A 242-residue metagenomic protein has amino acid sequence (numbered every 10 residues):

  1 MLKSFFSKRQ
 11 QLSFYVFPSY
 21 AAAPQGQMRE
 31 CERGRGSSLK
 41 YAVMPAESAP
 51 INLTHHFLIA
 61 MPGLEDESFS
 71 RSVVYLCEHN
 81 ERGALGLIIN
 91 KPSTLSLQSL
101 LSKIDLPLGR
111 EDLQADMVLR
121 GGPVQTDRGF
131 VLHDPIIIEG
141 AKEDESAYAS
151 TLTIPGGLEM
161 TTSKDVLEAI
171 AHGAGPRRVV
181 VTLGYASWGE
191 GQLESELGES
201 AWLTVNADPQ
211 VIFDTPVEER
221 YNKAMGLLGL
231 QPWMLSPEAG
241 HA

Functional and structural regions predicted by a protein language model:
M1-Q11: Cationic, amphipathic, low-complexity segments that mediate targeting or membrane/lipid association
Q10-Q11, Y15, Y20, Q25-Q27 (+1 more regions): Low-complexity, intrinsically disordered or signal/transmembrane-proximal segments
G26, G34-G36: Residue-identity detector for glycine
Q27-M28, S195: Intrinsically disordered, low-complexity regions enriched in Ser/Pro/Gly/Gln/His and often acidic
Y41-V181, A186-A242: A short aromatic-anchored loop/beta-hairpin motif
